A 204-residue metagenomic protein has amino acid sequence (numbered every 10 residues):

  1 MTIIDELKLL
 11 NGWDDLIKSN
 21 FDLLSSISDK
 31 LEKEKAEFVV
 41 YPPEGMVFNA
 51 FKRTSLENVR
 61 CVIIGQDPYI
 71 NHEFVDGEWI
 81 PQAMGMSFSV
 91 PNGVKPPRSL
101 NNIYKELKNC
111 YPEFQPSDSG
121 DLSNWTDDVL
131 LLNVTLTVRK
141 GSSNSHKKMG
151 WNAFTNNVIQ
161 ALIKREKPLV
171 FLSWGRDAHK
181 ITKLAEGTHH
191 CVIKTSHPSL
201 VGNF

Functional and structural regions predicted by a protein language model:
M1-L16: Generic N-terminal amphipathic, Lys/Arg-enriched alpha-helix
D15-S173, D177-T188, I193-K194, L200-N203: A polyanion-binding, active-site-adjacent surface
